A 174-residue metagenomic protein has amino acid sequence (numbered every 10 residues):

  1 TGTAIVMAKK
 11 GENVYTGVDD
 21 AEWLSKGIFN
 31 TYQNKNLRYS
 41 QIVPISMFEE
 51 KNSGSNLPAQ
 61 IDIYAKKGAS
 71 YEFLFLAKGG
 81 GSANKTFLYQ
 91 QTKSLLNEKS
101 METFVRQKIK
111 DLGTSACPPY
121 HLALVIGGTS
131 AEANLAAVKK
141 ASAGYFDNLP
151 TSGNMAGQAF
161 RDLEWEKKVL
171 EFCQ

Functional and structural regions predicted by a protein language model:
T1-E12, A116-L135: Conserved phosphate/anionic-ligand binding catalytic regions in large, soluble enzymes, centered on
T3-A69, L74-L76: A generic, well-ordered mixed alpha/beta core segment in the N-terminal half of proteins
A8-K10, G17-D19, T86-Y89, A131-V138: Short acidic, glycine/serine/threonine-rich loops at helix termini
V18-Y32, E98-F104, A133-K167: Gly/Ser/Thr-rich active-site loops/lids in small-molecule metabolic enzymes that frequently grip phosphoryl groups
I28-S40, A65, V105-A116, A141-Y145 (+1 more regions): Structural signal for hydrophobic packing residues in well-ordered secondary-structure cores of soluble enzyme domains
N34-E49, D111-A123, N148-D162, Q174: Flexible, glycine/charged-enriched surface loops at secondary-structure junctions
S40, G79-K93, G157-C173: Short secondary-structure transition/capping segments
I61, E72-I126, S130: Internal active-site segments that recognize and position negatively charged phosphoryl groups and nucleotide moieties
